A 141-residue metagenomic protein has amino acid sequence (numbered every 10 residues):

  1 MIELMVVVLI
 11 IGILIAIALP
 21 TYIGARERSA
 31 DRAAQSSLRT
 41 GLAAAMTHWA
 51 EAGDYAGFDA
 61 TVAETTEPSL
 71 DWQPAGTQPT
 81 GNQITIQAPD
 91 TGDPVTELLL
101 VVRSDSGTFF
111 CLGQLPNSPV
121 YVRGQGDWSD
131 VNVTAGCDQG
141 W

Functional and structural regions predicted by a protein language model:
M1-I23: N-terminal single-pass transmembrane signal-anchor helix
V6, I10-G12, R28, T47 (+1 more regions): N-terminal hydrophobic or amphipathic segments with adjacent small-residue motifs that include Sec signal peptides
I11-I13, L38-R39, T61-A63: Alpha-helical interaction segments
A16, P20, R26, T65 (+1 more regions): Compositionally biased, intrinsically disordered low-complexity segments
E27-D54: Membrane-proximal N-terminal amphipathic helix
M46-W141: Periplasmic/extracellular, small/polar-rich flexible segments of pilin-like filament-forming proteins
